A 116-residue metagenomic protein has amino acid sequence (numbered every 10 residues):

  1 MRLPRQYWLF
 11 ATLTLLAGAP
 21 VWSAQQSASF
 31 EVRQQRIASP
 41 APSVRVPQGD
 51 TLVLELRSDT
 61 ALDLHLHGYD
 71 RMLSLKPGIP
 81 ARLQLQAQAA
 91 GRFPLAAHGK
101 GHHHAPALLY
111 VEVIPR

Functional and structural regions predicted by a protein language model:
M1-L9: Bacterial N-terminal signal peptides that target proteins for export
F10-G18: Bacterial N-terminal signal peptides
A19-S23: Sec/Tat signal peptide C-region and signal peptidase I cleavage site
A24, L75-R116: Extracellular/periplasmic metallocenter environments
A24-L52: N-terminal edge beta-strand
E31-R33, P47, R57, H67 (+3 more regions): A structural detector for beta-sheet-dominated domains
P42-T60, A81-Q88, F93: Beta-strand cores of secreted/periplasmic/IMS beta-sandwich domains, seen most often in copper-related folds
L62-Y69: Change to "...patches in solvent-exposed regions of secreted, membrane-anchored, or virion-exposed structural
